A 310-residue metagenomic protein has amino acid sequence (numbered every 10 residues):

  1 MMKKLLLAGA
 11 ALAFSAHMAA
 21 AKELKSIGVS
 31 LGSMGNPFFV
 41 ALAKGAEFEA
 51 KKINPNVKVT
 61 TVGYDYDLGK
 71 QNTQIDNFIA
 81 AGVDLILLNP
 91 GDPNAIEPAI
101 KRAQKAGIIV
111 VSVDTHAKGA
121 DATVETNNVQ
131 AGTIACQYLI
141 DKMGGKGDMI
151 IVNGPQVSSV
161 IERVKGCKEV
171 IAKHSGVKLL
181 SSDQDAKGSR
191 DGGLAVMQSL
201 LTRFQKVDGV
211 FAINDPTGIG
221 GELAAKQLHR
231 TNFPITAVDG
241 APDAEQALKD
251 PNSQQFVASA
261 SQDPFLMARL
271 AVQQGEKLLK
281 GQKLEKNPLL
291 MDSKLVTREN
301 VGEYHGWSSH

Functional and structural regions predicted by a protein language model:
M1-A20: Gram-negative bacterial Sec-dependent N-terminal signal peptides
F14, A20-H310: A residue-level marker of the well-folded mature domains of exported/periplasmic proteins
